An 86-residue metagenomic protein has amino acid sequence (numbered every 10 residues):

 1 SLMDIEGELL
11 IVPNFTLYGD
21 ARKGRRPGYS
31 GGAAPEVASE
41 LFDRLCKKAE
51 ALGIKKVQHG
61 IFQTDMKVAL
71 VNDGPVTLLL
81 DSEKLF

Functional and structural regions predicted by a protein language model:
S1, T16, T77: Ser/Thr-centric signal marking residues that sit in or immediately flank functional binding/regulatory motifs
S1-E6, G19-G31, E36-K47, L52: Compact, glycine-rich, soluble single-domain proteins
S1-L9, Q58-V71: Glycine/charge-rich, flexible interdomain linkers and switch-proximal surface loops that mediate coupling
L17-G19, L85: Short, acidic Gly/Pro/Ser/Thr-rich loop/turn segments
D20, K67-V68, T77-L78: Short active-site-adjacent structural elements
K55: Short acidic/polar active-site loop segments enriched in Thr and Asp
D73-F86: Short, low-complexity, polybasic intrinsically disordered segments
